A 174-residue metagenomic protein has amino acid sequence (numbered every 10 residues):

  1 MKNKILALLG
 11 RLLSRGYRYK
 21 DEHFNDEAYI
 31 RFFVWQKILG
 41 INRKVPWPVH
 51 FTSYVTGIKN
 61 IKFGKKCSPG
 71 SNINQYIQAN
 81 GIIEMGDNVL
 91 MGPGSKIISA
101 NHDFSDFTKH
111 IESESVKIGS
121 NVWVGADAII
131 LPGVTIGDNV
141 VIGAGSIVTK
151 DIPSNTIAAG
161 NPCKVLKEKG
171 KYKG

Functional and structural regions predicted by a protein language model:
M1-S99, F104, S120, G174: Domain-scale signature associated with acetyltransferase and cell-envelope carbohydrate enzymes
P93-G94, I98-S120, A126-G174: Glycine-rich hexapeptide-repeat left-handed beta-helix
